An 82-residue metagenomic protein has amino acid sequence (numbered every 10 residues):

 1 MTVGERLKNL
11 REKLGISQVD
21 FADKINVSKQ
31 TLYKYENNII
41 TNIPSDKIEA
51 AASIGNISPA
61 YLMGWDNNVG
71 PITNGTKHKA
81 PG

Functional and structural regions predicted by a protein language model:
M1-K13: A short, Lys/Arg-rich alpha-helix, primarily the initiator
V3, I43-K47: N-terminal positioning helix adjacent to the helix-turn-helix/winged-helix DNA-binding module
E12, D23, S53: Alpha-helical residues within the helix-turn-helix
G15-Y35, I39: Short alpha-helical DNA-recognition segment
N26, D46-Y61: DNA major-groove recognition helix of helix-turn-helix/homeodomain DNA-binding modules
K34, M63-G64: Phosphate-coordinating loops and pocket residues in cytosolic domains that bind phosphorylated ligands
N67-G82: Interfacial/linker helices and their anchor residues that mediate assembly or domain coupling
